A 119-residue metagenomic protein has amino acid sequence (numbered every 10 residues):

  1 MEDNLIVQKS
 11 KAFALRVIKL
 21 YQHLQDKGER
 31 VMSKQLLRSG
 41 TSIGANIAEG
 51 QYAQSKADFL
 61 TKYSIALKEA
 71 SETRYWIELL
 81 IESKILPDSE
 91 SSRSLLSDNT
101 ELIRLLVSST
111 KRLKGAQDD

Functional and structural regions predicted by a protein language model:
M1-A45, E49, A53-D119: Short, C-terminally biased terminal segments at protein or domain edges
